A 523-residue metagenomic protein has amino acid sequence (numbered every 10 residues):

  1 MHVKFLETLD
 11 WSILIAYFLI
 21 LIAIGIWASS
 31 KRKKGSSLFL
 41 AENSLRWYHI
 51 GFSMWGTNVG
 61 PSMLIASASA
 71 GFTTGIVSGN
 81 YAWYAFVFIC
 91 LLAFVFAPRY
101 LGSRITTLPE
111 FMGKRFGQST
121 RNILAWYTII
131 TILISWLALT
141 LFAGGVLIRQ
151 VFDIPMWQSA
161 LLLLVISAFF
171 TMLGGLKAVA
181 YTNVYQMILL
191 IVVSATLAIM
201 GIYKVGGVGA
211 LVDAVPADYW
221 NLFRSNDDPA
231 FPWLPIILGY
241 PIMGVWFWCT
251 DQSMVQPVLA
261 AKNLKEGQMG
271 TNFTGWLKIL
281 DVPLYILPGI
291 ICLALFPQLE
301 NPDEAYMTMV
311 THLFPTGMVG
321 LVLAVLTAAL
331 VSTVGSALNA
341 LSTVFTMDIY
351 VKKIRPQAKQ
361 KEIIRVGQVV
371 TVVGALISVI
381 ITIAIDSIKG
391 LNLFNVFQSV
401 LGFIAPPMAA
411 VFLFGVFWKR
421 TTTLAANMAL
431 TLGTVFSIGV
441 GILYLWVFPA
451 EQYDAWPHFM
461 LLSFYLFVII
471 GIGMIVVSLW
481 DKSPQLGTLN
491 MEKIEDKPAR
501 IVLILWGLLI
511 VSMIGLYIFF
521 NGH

Functional and structural regions predicted by a protein language model:
M1-H523: Membrane-embedded helix-loop-helix hairpins and adjacent transmembrane boundary segments in multi-pass transporters
